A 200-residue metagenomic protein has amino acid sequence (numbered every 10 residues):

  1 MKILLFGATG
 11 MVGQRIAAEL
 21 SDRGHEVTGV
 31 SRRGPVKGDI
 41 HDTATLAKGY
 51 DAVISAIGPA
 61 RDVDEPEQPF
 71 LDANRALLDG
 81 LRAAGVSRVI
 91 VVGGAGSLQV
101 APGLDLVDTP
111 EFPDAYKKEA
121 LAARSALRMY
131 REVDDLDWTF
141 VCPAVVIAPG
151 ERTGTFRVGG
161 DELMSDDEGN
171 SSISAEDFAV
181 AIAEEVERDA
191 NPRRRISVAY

Functional and structural regions predicted by a protein language model:
M1-H25: N-terminal Rossmann NAD(P)H-binding glycine-rich loop of SDR-like oxidoreductase domains
L4, T28, T139: Conserved beta-strand positions in the Rossmann-like core of class I SAM-dependent methyltransferases
G34-A83, E187-A190: NAD(P)H-binding glycine-rich loop region in Rossmannoid oxidoreductase-like domains and their noncatalytic homologs
D62, G96-A101, V146-G150: Conserved catalytic-site region of short-chain dehydrogenase/reductase
R75-K118, A123, R128, E132: Conserved Rossmann-fold NAD(P)-dependent oxidoreductase catalytic core, especially the SDR/UDP-sugar
A122, S171-A183, R194: Substrate-positioning beta->alpha
R128-P149: Conserved beta-loop-beta element that borders a ligand/cofactor-binding pocket
R188-Y200: Core catalytic loop region at the nicotinamide-binding pocket of NAD(P)H-dependent oxidoreductases
